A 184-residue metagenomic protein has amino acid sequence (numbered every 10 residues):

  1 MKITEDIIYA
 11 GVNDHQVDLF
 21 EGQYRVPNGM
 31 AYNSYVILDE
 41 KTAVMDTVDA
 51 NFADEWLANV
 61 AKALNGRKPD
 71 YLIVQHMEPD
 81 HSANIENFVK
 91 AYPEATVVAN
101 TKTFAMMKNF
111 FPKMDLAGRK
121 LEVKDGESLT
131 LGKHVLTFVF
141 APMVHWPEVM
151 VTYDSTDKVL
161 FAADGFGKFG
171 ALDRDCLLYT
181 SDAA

Functional and structural regions predicted by a protein language model:
K2-E5, A99-V149: Metallo-beta-lactamase
K2-L64, V151-D154, K158-A162: Conserved beta-strand hairpin/beta-sheet module of binuclear metal-dependent hydrolase folds, prominently
F20-R25, V48-A50, V74-H76, L136-P142: Short, flexible loop segments at the rims of nucleotide/cofactor-binding pockets, characterized by
E40, N51-V98: Active-site metal-binding motif and surrounding structural segment of the metallo-beta-lactamase
M77-S82, A105-M106, H145-W146, G167-G170: Active-site environment of divalent metal-dependent phosphoester hydrolases
N87, N109-P112, L172-D175: Short acidic, glycine/serine/threonine-rich loops at helix termini
L160-L177: Short, solvent-exposed beta-strand-terminating loops
Y179-A184: Conserved small/polar residues in nucleotide/adenosyl-binding loops
